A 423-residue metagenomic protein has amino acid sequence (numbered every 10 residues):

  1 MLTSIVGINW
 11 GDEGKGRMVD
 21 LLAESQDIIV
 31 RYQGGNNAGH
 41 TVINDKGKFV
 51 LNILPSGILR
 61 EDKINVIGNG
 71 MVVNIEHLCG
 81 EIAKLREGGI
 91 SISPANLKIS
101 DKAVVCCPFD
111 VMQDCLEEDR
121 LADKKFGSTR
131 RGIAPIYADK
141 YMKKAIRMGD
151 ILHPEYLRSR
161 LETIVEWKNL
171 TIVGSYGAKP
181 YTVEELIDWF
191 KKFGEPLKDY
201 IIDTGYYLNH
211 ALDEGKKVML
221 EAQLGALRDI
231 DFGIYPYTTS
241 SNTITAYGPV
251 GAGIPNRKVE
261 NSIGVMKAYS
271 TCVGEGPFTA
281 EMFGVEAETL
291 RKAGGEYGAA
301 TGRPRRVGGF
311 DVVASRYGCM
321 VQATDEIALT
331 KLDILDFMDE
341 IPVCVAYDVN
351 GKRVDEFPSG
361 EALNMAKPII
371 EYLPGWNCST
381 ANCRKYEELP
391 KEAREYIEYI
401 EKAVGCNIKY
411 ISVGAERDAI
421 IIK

Functional and structural regions predicted by a protein language model:
M1-K423: Non-transmembrane, aqueous-exposed alpha-helical and coiled segments at domain scale
